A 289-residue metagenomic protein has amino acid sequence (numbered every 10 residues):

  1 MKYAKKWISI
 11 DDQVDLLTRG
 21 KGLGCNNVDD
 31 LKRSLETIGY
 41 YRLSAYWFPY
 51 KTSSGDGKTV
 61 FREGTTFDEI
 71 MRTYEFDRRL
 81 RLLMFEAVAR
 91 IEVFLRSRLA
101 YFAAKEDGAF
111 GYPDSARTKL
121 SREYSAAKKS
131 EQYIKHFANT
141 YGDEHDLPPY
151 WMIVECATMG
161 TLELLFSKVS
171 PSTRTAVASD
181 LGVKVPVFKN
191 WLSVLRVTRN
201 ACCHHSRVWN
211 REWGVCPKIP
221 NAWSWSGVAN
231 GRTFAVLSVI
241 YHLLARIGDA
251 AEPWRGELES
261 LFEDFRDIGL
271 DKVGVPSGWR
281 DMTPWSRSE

Functional and structural regions predicted by a protein language model:
M1-T198, W209-E289: Extended intrinsically disordered or low-complexity regions, especially N/C-terminal cytosolic tails and loops, rather
H205: Acidic/aromatic/glycine-rich contiguous surface patches that form carbohydrate-binding/processing clefts and analogous
